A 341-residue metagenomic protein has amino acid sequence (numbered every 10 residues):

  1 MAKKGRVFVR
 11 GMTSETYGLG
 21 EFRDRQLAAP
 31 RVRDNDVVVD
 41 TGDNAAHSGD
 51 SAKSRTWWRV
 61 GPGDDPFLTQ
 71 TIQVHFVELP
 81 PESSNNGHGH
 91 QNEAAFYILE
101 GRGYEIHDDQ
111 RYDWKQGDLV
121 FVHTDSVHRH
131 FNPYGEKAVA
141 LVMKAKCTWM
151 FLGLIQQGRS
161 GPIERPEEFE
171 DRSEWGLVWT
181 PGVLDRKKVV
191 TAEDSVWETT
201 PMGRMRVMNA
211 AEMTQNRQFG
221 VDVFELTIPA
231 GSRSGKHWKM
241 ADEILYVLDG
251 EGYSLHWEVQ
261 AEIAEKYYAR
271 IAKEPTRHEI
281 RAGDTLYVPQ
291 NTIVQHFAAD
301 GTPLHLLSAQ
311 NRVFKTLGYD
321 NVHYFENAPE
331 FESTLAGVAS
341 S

Functional and structural regions predicted by a protein language model:
M1-Q70, I155-G220, G235, Y324-E326 (+1 more regions): A short, N-terminal "cap"/entry segment at the start of jelly-roll beta-barrel domains of the cupin/DSBH fold
R55-G63, Q73-H90, D222-M240, E258-A261 (+1 more regions): Conserved short histidine dyad/triad with adjacent acidic residue
T71, A95-Y97, F121, G135-L154 (+3 more regions): A short hydrophobic beta-strand segment most commonly corresponding to one strand of the jelly-roll/cupin
V74-V77, Y104, F131-N132, V223-I228 (+4 more regions): A structural feature that tracks compact, well-ordered secondary-structure segments with a strong bias toward
F76-V77, G87-G89, E93-I98, Y112 (+6 more regions): His/acidic/aromatic-lined binding-pocket segments of jelly-roll/cupin-type domains and related regulatory beta-sandwich
P80-P81, N92-Y104, D108, M240-A269: Glycine- and acidic-residue-biased ligand/ion/polar-headgroup-sensing regions
N85-G87, E105-I106, V122, H128-G135 (+6 more regions): Short beta-strand His + acidic residue motifs that chelate non-heme Fe in jelly-roll/DSBH and cupin folds
D109-D125, V259-Q290: Short acidic-glycine-tyrosine-enriched beta hairpin
